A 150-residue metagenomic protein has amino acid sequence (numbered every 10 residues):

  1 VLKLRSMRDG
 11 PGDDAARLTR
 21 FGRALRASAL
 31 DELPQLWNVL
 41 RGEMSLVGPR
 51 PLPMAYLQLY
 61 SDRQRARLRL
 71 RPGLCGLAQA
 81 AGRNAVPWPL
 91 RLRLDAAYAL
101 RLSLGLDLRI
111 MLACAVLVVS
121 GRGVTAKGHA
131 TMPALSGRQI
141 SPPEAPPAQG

Functional and structural regions predicted by a protein language model:
V1-G150: Conserved small/aromatic sequence motifs within transmembrane helices
